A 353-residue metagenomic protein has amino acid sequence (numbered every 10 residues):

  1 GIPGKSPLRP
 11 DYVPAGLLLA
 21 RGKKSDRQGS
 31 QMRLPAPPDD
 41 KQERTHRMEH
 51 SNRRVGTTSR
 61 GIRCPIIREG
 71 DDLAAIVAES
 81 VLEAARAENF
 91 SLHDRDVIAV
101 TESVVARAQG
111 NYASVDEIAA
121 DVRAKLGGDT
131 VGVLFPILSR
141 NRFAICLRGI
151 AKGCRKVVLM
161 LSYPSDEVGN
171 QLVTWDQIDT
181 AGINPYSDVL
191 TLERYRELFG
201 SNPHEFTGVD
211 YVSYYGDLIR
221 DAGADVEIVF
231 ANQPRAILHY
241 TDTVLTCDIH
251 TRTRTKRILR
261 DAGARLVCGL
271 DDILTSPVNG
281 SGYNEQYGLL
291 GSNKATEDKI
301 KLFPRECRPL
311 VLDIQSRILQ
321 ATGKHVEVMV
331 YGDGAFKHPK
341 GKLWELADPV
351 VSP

Functional and structural regions predicted by a protein language model:
G4-V13, G22, R27-P35: Short, low-complexity intrinsically disordered segments enriched in small and basic residues
S6, E102-S103: Flexible, active-site-adjacent loop/turn segments at secondary-structure boundaries
R47-D94, S103-P353: Conserved mixed alpha/beta catalytic, RNA-binding, or beta-rich assembly cores of soluble enzyme, regulatory
